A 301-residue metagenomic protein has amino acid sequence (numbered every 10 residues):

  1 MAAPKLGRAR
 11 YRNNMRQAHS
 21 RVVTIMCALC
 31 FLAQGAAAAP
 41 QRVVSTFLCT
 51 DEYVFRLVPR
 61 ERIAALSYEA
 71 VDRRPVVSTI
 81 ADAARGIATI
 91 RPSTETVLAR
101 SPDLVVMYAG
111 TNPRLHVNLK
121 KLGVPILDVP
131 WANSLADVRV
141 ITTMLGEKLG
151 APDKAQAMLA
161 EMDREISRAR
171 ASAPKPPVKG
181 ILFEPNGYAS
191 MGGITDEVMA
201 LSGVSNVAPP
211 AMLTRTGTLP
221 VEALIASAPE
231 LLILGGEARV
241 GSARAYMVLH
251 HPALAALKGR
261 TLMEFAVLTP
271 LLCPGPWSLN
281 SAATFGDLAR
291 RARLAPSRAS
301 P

Functional and structural regions predicted by a protein language model:
N13-I25: Bacterial N-terminal signal peptides that target proteins for export
V23-A33: Bacterial N-terminal signal peptides
G35-P40: Boundary at the C-terminal end of the N-terminal hydrophobic targeting segment
Q41-R42, D137-E147, Q156, G236-P301: Structured C-terminal subdomain patch of bacterial secreted/periplasmic proteins
Q41-V58, K154-V204, P296-P301: Basic- and aromatic-lined ligand-binding clefts that recognize polyanionic substrates
R42-G110, R114, V204-V207: A short, structured surface patch at a secondary-structure boundary
S67, P75, I194-T216, G236 (+1 more regions): His/Asp/Glu-enriched short active-site or ligand-binding loop at hydrolase and phosphoryl-transfer sites
R85-E95, A132, M212-V221: Short helix-initiation/N-cap motifs at beta->coil->alpha
